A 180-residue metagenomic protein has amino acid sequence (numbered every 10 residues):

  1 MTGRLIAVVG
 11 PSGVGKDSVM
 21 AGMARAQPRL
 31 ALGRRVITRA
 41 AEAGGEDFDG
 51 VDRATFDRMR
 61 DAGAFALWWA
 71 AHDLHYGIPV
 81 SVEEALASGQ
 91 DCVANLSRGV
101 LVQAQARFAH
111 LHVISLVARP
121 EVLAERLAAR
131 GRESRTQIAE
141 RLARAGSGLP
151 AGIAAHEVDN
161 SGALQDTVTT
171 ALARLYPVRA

Functional and structural regions predicted by a protein language model:
V8: Hydrophobic anchor at the beta1->P-loop junction of P-loop NTPases
P11: P-loop (Walker A) phosphate-binding loop of NTP-binding proteins
V14: ATP-binding Walker
D17: Walker A/P-loop
I37-C92, L96-R98: ATP-dependent small-molecule kinase phosphotransfer cores that center on conserved nucleotide phosphate-binding segments
V93-S97, R107-R130, V158: Conserved phosphate-donor/acceptor-positioning beta-strand/loop module used by diverse small-molecule
E125, R132-E133, P150-A180: NTP-dependent small-molecule kinase module
